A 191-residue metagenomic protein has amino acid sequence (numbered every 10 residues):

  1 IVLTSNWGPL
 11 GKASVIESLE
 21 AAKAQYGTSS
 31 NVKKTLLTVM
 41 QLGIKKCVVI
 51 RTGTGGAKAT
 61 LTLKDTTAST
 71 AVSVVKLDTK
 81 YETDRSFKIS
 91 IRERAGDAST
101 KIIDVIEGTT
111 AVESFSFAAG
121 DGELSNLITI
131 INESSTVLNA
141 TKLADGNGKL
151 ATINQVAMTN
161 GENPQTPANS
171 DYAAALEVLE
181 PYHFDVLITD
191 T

Functional and structural regions predicted by a protein language model:
I1-T191: Surface-exposed assembly/interface segments
